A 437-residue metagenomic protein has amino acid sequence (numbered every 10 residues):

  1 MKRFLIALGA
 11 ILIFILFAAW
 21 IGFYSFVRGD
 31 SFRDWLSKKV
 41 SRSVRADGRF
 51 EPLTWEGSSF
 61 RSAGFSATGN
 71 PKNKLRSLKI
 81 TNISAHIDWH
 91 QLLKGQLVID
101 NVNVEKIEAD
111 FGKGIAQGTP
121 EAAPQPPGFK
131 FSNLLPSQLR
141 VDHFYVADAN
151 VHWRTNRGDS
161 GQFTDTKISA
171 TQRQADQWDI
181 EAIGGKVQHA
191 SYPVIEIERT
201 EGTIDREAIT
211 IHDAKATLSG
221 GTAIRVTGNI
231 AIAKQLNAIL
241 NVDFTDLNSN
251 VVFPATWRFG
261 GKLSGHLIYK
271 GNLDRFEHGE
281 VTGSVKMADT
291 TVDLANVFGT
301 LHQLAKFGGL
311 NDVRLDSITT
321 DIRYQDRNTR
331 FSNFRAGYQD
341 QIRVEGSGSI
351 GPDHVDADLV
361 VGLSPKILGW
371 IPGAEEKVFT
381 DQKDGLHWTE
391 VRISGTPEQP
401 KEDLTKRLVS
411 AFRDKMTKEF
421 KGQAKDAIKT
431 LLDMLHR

Functional and structural regions predicted by a protein language model:
M1-G9, N272-E277, G309-R437: Extended terminal
M1-R45, D426: N-terminal type II signal-anchor transmembrane helix that functions as the membrane-insertion/stop-transfer segment
S41-A46, K72-I87, I99, Q125 (+9 more regions): Amphipathic hydrophobic-ligand
R45-P71: N-terminal leader/targeting pre-sequences
A63-A175, T290-V313, K406-R407: Secondary-structure transition motifs
V98-D100, D142, D176, L236-A238 (+2 more regions): Outer-envelope beta-barrel architecture signal
P124-A223, G228, D326: Elongated, acidic membrane-bridging lipid-handling scaffolds and related periplasm/extracellular "bridge/tunnel" systems
